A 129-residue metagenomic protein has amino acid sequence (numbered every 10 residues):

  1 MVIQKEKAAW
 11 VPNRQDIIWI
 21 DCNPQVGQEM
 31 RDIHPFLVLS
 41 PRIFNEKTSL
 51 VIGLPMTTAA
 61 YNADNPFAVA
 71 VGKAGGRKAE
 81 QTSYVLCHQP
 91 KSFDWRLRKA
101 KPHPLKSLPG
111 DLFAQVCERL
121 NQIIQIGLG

Functional and structural regions predicted by a protein language model:
M1-G129: Conserved functional hotspots at enzyme active or ligand-binding sites that engage polyanionic ligands
